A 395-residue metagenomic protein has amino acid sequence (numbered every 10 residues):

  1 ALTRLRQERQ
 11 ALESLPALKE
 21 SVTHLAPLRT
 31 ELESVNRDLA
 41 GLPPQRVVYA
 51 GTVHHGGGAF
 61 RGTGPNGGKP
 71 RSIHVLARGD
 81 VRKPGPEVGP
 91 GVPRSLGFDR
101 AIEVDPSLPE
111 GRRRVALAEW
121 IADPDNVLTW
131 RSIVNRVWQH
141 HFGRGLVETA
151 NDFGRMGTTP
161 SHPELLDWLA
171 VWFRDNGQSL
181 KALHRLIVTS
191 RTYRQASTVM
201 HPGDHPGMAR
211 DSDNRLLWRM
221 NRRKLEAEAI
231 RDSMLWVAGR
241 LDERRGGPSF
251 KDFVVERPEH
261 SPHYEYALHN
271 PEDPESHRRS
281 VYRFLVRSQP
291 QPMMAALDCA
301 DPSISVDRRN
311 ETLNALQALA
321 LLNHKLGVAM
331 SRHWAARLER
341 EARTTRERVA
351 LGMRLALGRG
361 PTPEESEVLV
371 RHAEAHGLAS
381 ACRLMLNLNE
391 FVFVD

Functional and structural regions predicted by a protein language model:
L2-E275, A300, I304-R309, K325-G377 (+1 more regions): Primarily short, surface-exposed interaction patches in extracytoplasmic proteins
R279, Q289-L297: Active-site Gly/Thr loop motif
Y282, C299-A300: C-terminal, charged and often intrinsically disordered regions of DNA end-processing helicases and nucleases
A381: Globin-like tetrapyrrole-binding proteins
F391: Terminal recognition/anchoring or ligand-binding modules at protein termini
